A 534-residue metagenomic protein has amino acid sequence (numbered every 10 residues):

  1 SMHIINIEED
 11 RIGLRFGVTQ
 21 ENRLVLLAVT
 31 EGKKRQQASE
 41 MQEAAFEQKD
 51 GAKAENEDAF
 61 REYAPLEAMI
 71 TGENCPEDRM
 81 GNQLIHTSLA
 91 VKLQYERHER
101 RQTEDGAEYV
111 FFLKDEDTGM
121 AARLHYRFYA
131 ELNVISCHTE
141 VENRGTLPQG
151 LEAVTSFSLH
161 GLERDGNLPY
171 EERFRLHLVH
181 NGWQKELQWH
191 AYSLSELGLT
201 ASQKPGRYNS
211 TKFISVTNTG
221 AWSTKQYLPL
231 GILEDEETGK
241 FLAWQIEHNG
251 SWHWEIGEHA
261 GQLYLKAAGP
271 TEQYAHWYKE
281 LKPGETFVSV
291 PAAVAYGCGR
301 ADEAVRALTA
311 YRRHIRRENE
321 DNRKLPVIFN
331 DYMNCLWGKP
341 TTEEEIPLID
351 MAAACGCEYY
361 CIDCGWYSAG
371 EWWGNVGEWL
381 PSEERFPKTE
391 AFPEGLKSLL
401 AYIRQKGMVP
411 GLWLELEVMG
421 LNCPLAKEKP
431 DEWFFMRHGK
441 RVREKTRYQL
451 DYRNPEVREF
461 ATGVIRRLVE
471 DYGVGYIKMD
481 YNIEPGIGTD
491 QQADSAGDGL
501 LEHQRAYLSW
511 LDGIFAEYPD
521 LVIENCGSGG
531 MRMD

Functional and structural regions predicted by a protein language model:
M2-E258, A275: Polysaccharide-binding surfaces and accessory modules of carbohydrate-active proteins
R11, T139, G284, F329 (+5 more regions): Conserved, mostly hydrophobic/aromatic
Y129, A295-P326: Terminal connector regions
L263-Q273: Short, structured beta-strand/loop micro-motifs enriched in basic residues and often containing a Trp
K279-C298: Short Pro-Gly-centered flexible turn/kink motifs
E320-G463, Y476: Aromatic-lined carbohydrate-binding/catalytic grooves of carbohydrate-active enzymes
G420-K429, E524-D534: Substrate-binding cleft/loops of secretory-pathway carbohydrate-active enzymes
D471-T489, D498-I514, G529-D534: Conserved N-terminal glycine/acidic-rich loop preference
